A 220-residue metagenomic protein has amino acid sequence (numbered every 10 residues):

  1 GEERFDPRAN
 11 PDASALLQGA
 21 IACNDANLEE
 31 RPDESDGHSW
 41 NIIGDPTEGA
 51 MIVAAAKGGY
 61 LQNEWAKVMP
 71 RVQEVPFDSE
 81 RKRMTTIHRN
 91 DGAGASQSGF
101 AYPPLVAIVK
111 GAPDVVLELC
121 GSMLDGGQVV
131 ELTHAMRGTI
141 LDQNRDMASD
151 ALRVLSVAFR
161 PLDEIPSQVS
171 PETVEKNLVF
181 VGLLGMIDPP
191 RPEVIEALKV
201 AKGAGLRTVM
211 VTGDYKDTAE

Functional and structural regions predicted by a protein language model:
G1-V179, M186, K199-V200, T208-E220: Cytosolic catalytic regions of ATP/NTP-dependent phosphoryl-transfer enzymes
P190-V200: The conserved cystathionine-beta-synthase
A204: Glycine-rich, often acidic-flanked micro-motifs that create phosphate/phosphodiester-binding or positioning elements
